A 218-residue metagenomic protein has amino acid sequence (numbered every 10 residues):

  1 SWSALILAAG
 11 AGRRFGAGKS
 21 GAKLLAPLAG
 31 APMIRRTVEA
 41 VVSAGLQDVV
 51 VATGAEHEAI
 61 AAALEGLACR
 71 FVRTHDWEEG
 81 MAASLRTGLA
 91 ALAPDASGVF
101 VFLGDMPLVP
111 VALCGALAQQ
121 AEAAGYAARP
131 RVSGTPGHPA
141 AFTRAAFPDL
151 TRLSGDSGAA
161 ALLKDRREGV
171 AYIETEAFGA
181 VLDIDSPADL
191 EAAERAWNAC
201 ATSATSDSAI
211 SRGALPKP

Functional and structural regions predicted by a protein language model:
S1-T53, H57-E58: N-terminal glycine-rich phosphate-binding loop and ensuing alpha1 helix
S1-W2, T151-P218: Conserved alpha/beta core of the MobA/IspD/sugar-nucleotide pyrophosphorylase nucleotidyltransferase superfamily
F15, I60-L64, L117, L150 (+1 more regions): Hydrophobic packing residues within well-ordered alpha-helices of enzyme cores
P27, L108, A141, Y172 (+1 more regions): Short aromatic/basic micro-patch
L28, V72, P130, I173-T175 (+1 more regions): Hydrophobic residues at beta-strand termini and immediately following loops that shape nucleotide-binding pockets
R35-F100, A112: Conserved N-terminal catalytic core of the sugar/cofactor nucleotidyltransferase
T74-R152: Conserved beta-loop-beta/alpha segment of the NTase-like Rossmann-fold superfamily that binds/positions NTPs
